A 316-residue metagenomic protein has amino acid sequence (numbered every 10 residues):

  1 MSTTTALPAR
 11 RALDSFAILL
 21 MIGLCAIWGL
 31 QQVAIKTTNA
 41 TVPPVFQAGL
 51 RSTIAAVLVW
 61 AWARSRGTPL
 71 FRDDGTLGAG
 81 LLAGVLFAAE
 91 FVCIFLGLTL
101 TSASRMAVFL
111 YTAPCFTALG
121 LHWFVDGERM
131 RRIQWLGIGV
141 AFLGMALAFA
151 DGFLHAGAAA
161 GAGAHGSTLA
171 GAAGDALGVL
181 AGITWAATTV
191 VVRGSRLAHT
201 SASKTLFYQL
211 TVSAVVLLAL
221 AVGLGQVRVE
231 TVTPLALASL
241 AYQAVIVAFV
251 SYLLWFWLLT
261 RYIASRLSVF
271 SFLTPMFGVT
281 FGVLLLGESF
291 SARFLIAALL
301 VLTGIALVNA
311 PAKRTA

Functional and structural regions predicted by a protein language model:
M1-G23, A55-L82, G127-L136, F153-A173 (+4 more regions): Membrane-interface interhelical linkers
S2, F16, N39-A89, T112-G120 (+4 more regions): Transmembrane alpha-helices of multi-pass small-molecule transport proteins
L20-M21, C25, A79-G84, F95 (+7 more regions): Residue-level signature of transmembrane alpha-helical cores of multipass secondary-active transporters and flippases
C25-G29, A83-F91, A113-P114, F149 (+6 more regions): Transmembrane alpha-helical core positions of polytopic small-molecule transporters
I27, Q31-A34, W60-L110, G120 (+2 more regions): Specific transmembrane alpha-helical segments of multi-pass solute transporters/efflux pumps, especially DMT/EamA
F46-V57, L86-F87, F95-Q134, I138 (+3 more regions): Specific alpha-helical transmembrane segments that line the substrate/conduction pathway and gating interfaces
A48-L50, M106-T112, V191-A214, A244-L284: Helix-helix packing/entry segments at the starts of transmembrane helices
V59, L81, T112, L119-G120 (+6 more regions): Hydrophobic transmembrane alpha-helices of multi-pass small-molecule transport proteins
